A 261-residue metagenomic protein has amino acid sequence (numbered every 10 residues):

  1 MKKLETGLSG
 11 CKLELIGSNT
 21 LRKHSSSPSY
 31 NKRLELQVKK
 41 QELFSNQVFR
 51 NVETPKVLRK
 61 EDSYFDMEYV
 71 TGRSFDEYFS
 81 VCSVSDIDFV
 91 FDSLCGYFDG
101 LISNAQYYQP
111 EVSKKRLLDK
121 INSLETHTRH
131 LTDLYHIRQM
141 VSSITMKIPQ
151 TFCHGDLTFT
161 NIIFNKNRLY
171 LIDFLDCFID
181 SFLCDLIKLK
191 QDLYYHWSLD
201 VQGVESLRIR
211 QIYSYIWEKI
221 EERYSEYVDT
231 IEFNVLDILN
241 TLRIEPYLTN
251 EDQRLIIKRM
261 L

Functional and structural regions predicted by a protein language model:
K2-L43, D76-F79: ATP-binding glycine-rich loop module of kinase domains
E14-S18, Y69, N165: Active-site beta-strand termini and strand-to-loop segments that position acidic
T20-L21, F65, R168-L169: Hydrophobic residues embedded in beta-strands of well-ordered beta-sheets
S27, S63-V84, S123, V235-K258: A glycine-centered beta->alpha junction motif in the catalytic cores of kinase/phosphotransferase enzymes
E42-Q47, N51, R73-K120, L124-T145: Conserved kinase catalytic-core helix
T54-Y64: Short beta-strand micro-motifs within the conserved protein kinase catalytic domain, predominantly in the N-lobe
Q139-C184: Active-site acidic catalytic loop and adjacent metal/ATP-binding pocket of ATP-dependent phosphoryl transfer enzymes
C184-S225, I238-Q253: Active-site activation/catalytic loop segments of kinase-like enzymes and analogous catalytic loops in related
